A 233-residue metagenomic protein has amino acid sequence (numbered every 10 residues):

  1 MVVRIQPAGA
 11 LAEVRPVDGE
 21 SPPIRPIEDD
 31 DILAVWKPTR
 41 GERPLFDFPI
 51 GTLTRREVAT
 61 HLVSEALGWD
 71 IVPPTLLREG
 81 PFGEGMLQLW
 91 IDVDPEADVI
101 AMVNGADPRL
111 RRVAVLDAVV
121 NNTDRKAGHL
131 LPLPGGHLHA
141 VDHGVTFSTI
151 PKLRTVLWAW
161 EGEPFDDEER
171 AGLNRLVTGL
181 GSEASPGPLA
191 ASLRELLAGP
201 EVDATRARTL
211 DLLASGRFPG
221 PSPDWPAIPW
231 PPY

Functional and structural regions predicted by a protein language model:
M1-A101, L110-T123, A127-G128, P134-H143: Conserved ATP-binding subdomain of kinase catalytic cores across diverse folds
P49, L133-Y233: C-terminal catalytic region of ATP-dependent kinase domains
